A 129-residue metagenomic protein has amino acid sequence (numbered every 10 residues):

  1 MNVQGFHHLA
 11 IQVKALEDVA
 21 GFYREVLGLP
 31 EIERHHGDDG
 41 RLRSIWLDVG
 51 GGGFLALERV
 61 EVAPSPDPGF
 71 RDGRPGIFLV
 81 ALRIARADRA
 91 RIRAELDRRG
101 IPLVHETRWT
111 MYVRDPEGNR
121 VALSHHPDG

Functional and structural regions predicted by a protein language model:
N2-G5, G73-I77: Short glycine-enriched loop/turn motifs at secondary-structure junctions
H7-H8, S44, L55, L79: Histidine-centered active-site/metal-ligand motif
Q12-F54: Core segments of cupin and vicinal oxygen chelate
L16-E17, R74-R120, P127-D128: Vicinal oxygen chelate
E33, L42, V62-P68: A short, acidic/glycine-rich surface segment
G37, V60, S124-H126: Residue-level structural signal for beta-strand termini and adjacent loop
G50-L55, E61-P64, A87-R89: Short, charged/polar surface micro-motifs in flexible loops or helix N-caps
F54-L57, R120-L123: Short glycine-/small-residue motifs
